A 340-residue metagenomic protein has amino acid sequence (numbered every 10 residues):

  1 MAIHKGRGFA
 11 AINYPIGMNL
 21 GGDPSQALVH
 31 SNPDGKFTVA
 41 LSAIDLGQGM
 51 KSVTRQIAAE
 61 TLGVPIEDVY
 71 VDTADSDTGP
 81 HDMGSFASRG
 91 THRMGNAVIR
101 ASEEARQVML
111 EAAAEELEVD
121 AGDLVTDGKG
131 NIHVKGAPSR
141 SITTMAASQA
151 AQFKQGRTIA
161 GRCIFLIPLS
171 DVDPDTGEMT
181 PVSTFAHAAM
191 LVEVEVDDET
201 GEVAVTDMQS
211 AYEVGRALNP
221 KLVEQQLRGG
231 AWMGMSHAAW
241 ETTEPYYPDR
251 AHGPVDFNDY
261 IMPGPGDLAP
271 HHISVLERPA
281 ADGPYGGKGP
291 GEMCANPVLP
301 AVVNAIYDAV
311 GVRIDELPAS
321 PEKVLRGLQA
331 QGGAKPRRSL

Functional and structural regions predicted by a protein language model:
A2-A10, Y14, Q56-L340: C-terminal catalytic domains of large/alpha subunits in multi-subunit enzymes
R7-P33, L41, Q48, T184: Conserved beta-alpha junction segments in alpha/beta enzyme cores
P33-V39, P284-K288: Glycine/charged-rich beta-loop-alpha catalytic/anionic-binding loops adjacent to active sites
K36-L41, V205-D207: Short, aliphatic-rich beta-strand segments
A43-I44, I99: Conserved short loop/turn motifs at secondary-structure junctions
K51-S52: Conserved strand-to-helix beginnings and helix N-cap segments that scaffold or border functional pockets
